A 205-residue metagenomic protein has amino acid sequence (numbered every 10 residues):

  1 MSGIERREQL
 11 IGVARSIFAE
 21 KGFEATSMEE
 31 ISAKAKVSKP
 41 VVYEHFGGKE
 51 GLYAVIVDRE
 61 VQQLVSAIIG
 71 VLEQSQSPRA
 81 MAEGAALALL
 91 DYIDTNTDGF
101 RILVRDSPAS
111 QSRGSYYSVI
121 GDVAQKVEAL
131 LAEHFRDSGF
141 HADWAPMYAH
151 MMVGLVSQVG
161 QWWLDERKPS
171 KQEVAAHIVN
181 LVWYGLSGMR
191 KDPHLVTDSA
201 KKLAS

Functional and structural regions predicted by a protein language model:
M1-E5, R190-S205: N-terminal intrinsically disordered/low-complexity leader segments
R6-A14, I31, I56-I68, V127: Generic hydrophobic, amphipathic alpha-helix propensity
Q9, V13, I17-G51, V55: Helix-turn-helix
E20-E24, S75, N96, S138: Short coil/turn segments at alpha/beta junctions that flank glycine-rich nucleotide-binding fingerprints
V55, I69-T97, M152, A175: Hydrophobic alpha-helical connector segments
Q62-V65, S112-R136, P146-M151, E173-A176 (+1 more regions): Amphipathic alpha-helical packing segments from all-alpha helical-bundle domains
Y92-G114, E128-A132, Q161-D165, H194-L195: Amphipathic alpha-helical segments used for helix-helix packing
